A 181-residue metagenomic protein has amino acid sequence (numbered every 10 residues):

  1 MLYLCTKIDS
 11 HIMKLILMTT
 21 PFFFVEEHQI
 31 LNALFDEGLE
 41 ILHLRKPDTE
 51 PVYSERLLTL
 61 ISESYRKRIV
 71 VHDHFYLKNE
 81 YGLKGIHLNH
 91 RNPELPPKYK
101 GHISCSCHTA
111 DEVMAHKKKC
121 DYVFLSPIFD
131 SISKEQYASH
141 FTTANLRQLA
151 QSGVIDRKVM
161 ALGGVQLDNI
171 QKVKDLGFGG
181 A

Functional and structural regions predicted by a protein language model:
L2-Y122, Q148, D156-R157, Q166-L176: Conserved N-terminal beta1-alpha1 strand-loop-helix module at the mouth
Y122-A181: Active-site/ligand-binding-proximal alpha/beta "capping" segment
